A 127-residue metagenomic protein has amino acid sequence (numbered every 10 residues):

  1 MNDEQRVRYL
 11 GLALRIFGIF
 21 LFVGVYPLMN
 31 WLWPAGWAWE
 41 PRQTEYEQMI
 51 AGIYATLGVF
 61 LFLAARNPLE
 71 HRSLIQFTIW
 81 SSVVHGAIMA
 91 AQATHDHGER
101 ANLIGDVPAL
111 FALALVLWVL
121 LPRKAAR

Functional and structural regions predicted by a protein language model:
M1-I19: Cytosolic juxtamembrane helix and N-cap/initiation of the first transmembrane helix
A13-L14, A38-Y54, N102: A loop-to-helix transmembrane entry motif
I19-P27, T44-R66, F77-A87: Core segments of alpha-helical transmembrane spans in multipass integral membrane proteins
W31-R42, A93, H97-G98: Membrane-interface helix termini and inter-helical loops of multi-pass transporters
I50, E99-L113: Individual transmembrane alpha-helices with interfacial aromatic-anchor signatures
L69-S73, E99-R100: Membrane-helix interface segments
A87-G105, P122-R123: Membrane-helix boundary connector in multi-pass membrane proteins
F111-R127: Membrane-water interface at the C-terminal end of transmembrane alpha helices
